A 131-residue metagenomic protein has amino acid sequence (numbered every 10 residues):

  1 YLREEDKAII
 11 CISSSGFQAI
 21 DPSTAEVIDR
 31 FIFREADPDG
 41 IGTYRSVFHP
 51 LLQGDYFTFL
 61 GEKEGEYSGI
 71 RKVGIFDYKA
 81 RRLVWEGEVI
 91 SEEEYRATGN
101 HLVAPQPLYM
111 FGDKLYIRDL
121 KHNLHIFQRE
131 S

Functional and structural regions predicted by a protein language model:
Y1-A25, R30-I32: Acidic, serine/threonine- and glycine-rich low-complexity intrinsically disordered segments that serve as flexible
Y1-E5, A36-D55, E92-G112: Repeated scaffold domains used in trafficking and secretory/extracellular systems, primarily beta-propellers
A8-I9, F57, L115: Hydrophobic beta-strand positions that form the internal "hydrophobic ladder" of WD40/Gbeta-like beta-propeller blades
I12-S14, R34-V84: Loop/turn-rich, solvent-exposed surfaces of beta-rich toroidal or solenoidal domains
S14-D21, E66-G74, K121-Q128: Structural motif
D21-A25, Y78-R81, R129-S131: Short loop/turn segments that connect beta-strands within beta-propeller blades
I28-E35, L83-S91: Beta-propeller fold detector
V84-N100, P105, I117-S131: C-terminal scaffolding/assembly regions of large eukaryotic complex subunits
